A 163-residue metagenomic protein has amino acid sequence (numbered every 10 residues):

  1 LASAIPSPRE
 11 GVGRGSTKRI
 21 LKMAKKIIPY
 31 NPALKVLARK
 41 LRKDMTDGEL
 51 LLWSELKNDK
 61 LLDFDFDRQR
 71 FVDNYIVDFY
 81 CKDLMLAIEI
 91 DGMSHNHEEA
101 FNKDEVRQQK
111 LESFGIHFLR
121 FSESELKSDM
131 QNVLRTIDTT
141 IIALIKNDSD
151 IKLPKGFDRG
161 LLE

Functional and structural regions predicted by a protein language model:
L1-A2, P6-G15, K155-E163: A cross-taxon signal for low-complexity, glycine/charged-rich
K18-E163: Nucleic-acid endo/exonuclease domains
